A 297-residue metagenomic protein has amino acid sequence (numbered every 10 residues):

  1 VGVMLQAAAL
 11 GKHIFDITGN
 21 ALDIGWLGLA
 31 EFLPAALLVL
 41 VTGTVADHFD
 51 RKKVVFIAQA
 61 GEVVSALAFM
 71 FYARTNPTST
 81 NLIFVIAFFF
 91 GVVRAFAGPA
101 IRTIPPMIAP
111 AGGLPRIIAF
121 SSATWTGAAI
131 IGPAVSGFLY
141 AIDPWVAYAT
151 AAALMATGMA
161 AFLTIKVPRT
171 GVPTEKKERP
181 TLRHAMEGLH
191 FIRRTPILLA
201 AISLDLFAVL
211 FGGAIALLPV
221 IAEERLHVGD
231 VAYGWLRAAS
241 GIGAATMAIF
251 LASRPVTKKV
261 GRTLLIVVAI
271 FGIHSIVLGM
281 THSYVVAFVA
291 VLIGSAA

Functional and structural regions predicted by a protein language model:
V1-A297: Alpha-helical transmembrane-bundle signature of multi-pass membrane transport and export proteins
